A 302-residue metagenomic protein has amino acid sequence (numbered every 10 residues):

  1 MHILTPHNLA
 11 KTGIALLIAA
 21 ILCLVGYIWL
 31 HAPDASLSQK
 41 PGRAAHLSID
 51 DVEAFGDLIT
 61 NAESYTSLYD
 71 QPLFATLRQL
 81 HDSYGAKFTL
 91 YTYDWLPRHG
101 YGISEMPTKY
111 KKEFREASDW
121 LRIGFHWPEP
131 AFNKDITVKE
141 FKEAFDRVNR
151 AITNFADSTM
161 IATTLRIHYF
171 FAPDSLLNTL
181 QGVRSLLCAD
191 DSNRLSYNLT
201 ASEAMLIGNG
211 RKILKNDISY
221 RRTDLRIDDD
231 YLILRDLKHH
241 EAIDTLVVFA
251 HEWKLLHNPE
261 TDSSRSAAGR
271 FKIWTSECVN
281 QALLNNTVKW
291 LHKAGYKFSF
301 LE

Functional and structural regions predicted by a protein language model:
H2-I21: N-terminal Sec-pathway targeting helices
A20-W29: Hydrophobic alpha-helical membrane-insertion segments, chiefly the h-region of N-terminal signal peptides
A32-F114, I161: Active-site beta->alpha N-cap acidic-glycine motif
A32-Q39, H99-Y101, T159-M160, Y169-S264 (+1 more regions): Active-site-adjacent pocket scaffolds in enzyme catalytic domains
P41-A44, S83-T89, S118-R122, S158-T163 (+3 more regions): Loop/turn elements at helix/coil->beta-strand transitions in domains of secreted/extracellular proteins
E63-R78, Y101-K111, V138-A151, D228-R235 (+1 more regions): Well-ordered, non-membrane alpha-helical segments in soluble/globular domains
K87-P173, D244-V248: Metal-dependent polysaccharide deacetylase catalytic core of the NodB/CE4 family, i.e., the active-site-bearing domain
L187-S192, E252-E302: C-terminal domain-boundary segment and adjacent tail
